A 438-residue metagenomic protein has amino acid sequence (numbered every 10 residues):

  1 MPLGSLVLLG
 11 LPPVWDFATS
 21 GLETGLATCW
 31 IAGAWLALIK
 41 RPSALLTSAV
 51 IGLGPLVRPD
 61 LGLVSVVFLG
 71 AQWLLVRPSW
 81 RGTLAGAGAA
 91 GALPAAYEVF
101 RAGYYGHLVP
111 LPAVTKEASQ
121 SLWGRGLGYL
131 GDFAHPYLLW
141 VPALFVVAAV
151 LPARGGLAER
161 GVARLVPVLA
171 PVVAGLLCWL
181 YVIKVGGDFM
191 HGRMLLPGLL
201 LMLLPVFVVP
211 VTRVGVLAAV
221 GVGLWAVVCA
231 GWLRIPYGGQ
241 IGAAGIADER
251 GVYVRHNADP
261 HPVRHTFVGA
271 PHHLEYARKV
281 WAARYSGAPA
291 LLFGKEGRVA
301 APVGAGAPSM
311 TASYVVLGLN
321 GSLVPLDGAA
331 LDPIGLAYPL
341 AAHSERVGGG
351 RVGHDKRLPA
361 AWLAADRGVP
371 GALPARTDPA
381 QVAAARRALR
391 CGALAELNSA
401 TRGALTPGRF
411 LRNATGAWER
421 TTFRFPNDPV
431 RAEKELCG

Functional and structural regions predicted by a protein language model:
M1-C29, P55-L61, I183-K184, G192: Aromatic- and kink-enriched transmembrane "portal" helix at the membrane-lumen/periplasm boundary that abuts
P2-G4, L8, A87-E98, R160-K184 (+1 more regions): Transmembrane alpha-helix segments characteristic of polytopic inner-membrane glycan-assembly/cell-envelope
V7, L26-I51, V66-L69, L201-P205: Specific aromatic-rich, kink-prone transmembrane helix
A18, P59, L63, A134-L144 (+2 more regions): Hydrophobic/aromatic-rich transmembrane helices and adjacent perimembrane loops
K40, L63-G91, V150-G161, L204: Perimembrane helix-loop-helix junctions
F68-W73, H135-V168, V172, W179 (+1 more regions): Hydrophobic, aromatic-rich transmembrane alpha-helices and their immediate juxtamembrane boundary segments
A102-R154, K184, H191-G192, L196 (+1 more regions): Membrane-lumen/periplasm interface segments of multi-pass, membrane-embedded glycan/lipid transferases
H265-G438: C-terminal luminal/periplasmic domains and tails of membrane-associated envelope-modifying transferases
